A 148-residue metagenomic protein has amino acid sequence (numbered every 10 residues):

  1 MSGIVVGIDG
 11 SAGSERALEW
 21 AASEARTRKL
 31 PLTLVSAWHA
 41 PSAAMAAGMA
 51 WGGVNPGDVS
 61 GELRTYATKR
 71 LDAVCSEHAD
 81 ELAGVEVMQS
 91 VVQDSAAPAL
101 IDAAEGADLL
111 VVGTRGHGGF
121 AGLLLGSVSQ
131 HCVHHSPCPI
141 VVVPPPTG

Functional and structural regions predicted by a protein language model:
S2-V54, A103: Small/aliphatic-rich secondary-structure junction motif
D9, C75, R115: Short glycine-/small-residue-rich Rossmann-like dinucleotide-binding loops
G13, T27, S76-L110, T147-G148: Structural beta-alpha unit
T33-V35, M88-V92, V141: General small-molecule cofactor/ligand-binding pocket signal
G53-R70: A short acidic, glycine-rich active-site loop that binds or catalyzes chemistry on phosphate/adenosine moieties
L109-H134, P145-G148: Glycine-rich, Arg-bearing micro-motifs that act as flexible, cationic patches
P137: A short alpha->beta transition loop at the rim of the catalytic pocket in nucleotide-sugar-dependent
